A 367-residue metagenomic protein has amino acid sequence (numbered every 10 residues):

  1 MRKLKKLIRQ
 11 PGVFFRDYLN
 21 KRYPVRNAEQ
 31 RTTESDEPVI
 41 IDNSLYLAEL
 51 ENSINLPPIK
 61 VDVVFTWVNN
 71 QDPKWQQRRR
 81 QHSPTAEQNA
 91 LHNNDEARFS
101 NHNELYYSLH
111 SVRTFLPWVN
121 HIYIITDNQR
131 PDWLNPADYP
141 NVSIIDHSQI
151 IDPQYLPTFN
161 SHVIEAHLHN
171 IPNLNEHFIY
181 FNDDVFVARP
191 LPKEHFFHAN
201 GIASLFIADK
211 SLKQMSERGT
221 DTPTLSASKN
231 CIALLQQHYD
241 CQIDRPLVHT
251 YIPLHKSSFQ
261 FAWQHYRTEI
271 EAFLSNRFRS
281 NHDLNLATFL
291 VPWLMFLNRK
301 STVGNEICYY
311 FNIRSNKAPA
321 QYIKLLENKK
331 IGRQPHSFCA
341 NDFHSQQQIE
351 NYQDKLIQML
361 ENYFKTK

Functional and structural regions predicted by a protein language model:
M1-Y46: Membrane-proximal basic amphipathic "stem/tether" segments
V39-T66, H167-N173: Short amphipathic alpha-helices and their capping/turn segments at secondary-structure boundaries
N70-R98, F206: A solvent-exposed, charged loop/short amphipathic helix patch at secondary-structure junctions
A90-L91, E96, S100, R130-N175: Active-site-proximal specificity loops/subdomain of glycosyltransferases
S111-V119: Short, acidic, metal-binding catalytic loop of nucleotide-sugar glycosyltransferases
R130, L168-A208: GT-A fold catalytic core of metal-dependent nucleotide-sugar glycosyltransferases, centered on the diacidic
F159, H282, L286-T288, P292-K367: Long, low-complexity C-terminal extensions of enzymes
F197, A203-F278, H282: Long, charge-rich alpha-helical interaction segments
